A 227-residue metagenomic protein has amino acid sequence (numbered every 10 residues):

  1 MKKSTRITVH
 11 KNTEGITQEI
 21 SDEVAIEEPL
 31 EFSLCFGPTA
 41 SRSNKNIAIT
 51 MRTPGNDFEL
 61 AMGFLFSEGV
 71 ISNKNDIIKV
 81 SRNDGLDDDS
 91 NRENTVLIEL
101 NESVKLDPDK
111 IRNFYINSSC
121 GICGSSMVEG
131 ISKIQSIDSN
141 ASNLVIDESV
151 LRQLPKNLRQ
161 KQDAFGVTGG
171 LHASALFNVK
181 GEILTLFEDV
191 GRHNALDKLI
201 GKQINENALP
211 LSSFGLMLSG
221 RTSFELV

Functional and structural regions predicted by a protein language model:
M1-V179, I183-T185: Intrinsically disordered, low-complexity regions enriched in acidic/Ser/Thr/Pro/Gln residues
I111, H193-V227: Feature captures the catalytic cores and cofactor-binding loops of soluble hydro-lyases/lyases that act on carboxylate
C120, E188, G215-S219: Glycine- and other small-residue-rich loops at beta-strand/loop junctions that grip anionic moieties
L171-A208: Protease-associated
